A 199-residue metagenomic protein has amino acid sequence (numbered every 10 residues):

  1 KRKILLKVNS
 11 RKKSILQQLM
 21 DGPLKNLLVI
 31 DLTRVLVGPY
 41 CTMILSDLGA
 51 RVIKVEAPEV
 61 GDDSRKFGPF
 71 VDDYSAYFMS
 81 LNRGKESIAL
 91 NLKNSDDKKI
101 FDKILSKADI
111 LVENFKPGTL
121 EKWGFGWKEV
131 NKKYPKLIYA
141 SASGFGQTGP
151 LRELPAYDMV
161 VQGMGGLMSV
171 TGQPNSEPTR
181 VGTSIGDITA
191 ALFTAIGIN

Functional and structural regions predicted by a protein language model:
V8-N199: N-terminal helix-loop segment corresponding to the beta1-alpha1 unit of nucleotide/adenylate-binding folds
